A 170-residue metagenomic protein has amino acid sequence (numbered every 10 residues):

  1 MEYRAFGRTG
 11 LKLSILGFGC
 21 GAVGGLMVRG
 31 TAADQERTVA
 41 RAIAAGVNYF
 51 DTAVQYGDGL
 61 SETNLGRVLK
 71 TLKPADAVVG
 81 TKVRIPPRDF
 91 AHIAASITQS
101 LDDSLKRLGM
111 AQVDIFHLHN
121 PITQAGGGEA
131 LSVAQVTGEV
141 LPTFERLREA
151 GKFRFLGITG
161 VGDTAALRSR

Functional and structural regions predicted by a protein language model:
M1-A77, T143, E149: N-terminal binding-site loop/beta-alpha segment at the start of enzyme catalytic domains that lines or forms
G10, I15-C20, V83, Q112 (+1 more regions): Short, small-residue-rich loop/turn micro-motifs
K12, K70-K73, K82, K106 (+2 more regions): Context-gated lysine
G17, D51, V78-T81, D114-H117 (+1 more regions): Structural recognition of the beta-strand scaffold that forms the well-ordered cores of secreted hydrolase catalytic
G21-V23, A53-Q55, K82-P86, L118-P121 (+1 more regions): Active-site beta-loop-alpha junctions enriched in small/polar residues
M27, F90-R170: Glycine/proline-rich, positively charged, aromatic-decorated active-site loop/lid region on the catalytic face
D51, P87, A130: Active-site oxyanion-binding pockets that recognize sulfate/phosphate
T71-A95, H119-I122: Structural motif corresponding to the early beta-alpha repeats
